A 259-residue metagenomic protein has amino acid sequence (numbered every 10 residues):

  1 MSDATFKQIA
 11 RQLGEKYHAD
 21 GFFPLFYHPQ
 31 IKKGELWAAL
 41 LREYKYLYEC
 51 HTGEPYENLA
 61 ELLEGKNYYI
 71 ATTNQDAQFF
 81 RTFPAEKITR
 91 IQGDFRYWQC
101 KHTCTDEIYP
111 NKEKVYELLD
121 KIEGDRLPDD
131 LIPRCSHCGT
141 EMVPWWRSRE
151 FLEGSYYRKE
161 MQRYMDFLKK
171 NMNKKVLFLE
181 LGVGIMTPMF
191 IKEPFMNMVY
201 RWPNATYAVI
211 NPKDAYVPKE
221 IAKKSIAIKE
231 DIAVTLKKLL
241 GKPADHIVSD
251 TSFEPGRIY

Functional and structural regions predicted by a protein language model:
M1-Y259: Conserved catalytic alpha/beta core of Sir2/sirtuin-type deacylases, generalized to analogous enzyme cores that bind
